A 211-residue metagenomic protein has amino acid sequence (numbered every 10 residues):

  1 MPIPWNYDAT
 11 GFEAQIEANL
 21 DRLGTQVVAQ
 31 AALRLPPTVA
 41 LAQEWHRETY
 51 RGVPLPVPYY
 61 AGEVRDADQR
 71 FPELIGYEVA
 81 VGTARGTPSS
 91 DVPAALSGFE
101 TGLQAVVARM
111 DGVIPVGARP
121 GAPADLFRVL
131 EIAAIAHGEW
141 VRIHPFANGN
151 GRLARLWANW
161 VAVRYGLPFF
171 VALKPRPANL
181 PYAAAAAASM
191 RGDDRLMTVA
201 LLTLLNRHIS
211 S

Functional and structural regions predicted by a protein language model:
M1-N148, R152-S211: FIC/Doc superfamily catalytic core
